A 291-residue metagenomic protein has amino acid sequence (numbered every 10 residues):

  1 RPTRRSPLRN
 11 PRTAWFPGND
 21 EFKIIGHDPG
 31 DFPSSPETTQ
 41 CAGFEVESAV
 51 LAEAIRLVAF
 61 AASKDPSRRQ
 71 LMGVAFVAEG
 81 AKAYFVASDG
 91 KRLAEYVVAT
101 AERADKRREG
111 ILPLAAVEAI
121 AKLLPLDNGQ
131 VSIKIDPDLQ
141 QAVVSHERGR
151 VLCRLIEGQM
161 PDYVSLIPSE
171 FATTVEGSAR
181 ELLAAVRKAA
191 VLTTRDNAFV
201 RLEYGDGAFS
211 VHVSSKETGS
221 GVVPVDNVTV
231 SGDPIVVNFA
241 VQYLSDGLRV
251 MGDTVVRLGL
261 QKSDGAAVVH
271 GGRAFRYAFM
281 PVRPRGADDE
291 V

Functional and structural regions predicted by a protein language model:
R1-V291: Structural preference for solvent-exposed beta-strand-turn elements and adjacent flexible terminal/loop segments within
